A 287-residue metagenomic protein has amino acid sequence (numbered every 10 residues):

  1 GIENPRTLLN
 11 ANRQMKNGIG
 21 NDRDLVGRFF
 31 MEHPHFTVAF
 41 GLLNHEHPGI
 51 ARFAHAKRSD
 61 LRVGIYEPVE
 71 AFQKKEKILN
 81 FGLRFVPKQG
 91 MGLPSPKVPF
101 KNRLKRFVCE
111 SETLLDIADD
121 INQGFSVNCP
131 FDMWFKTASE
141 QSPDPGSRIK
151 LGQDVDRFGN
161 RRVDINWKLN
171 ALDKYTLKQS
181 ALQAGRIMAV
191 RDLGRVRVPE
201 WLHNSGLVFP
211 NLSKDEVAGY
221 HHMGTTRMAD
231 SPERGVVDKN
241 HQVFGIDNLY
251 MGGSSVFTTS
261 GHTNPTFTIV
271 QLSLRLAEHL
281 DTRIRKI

Functional and structural regions predicted by a protein language model:
G1, G20, N170-A181, T266 (+1 more regions): Generic detection of long, well-ordered alpha-helical segments
G1-A54, G253, L272, E278-I287: Glycine-rich loop(s) and the adjacent beta-strand/alpha-helix scaffold that form part
I2, T225, G253-S254, H262: Gly/Ser/Thr-rich helix-start
N4-P5, D22, R195-V196, V243 (+1 more regions): Catalytic cofactor-binding cores of redox enzymes
F40-G49, A56-N248, F257, L276-I287: FAD-dependent oxidoreductase catalytic-site/capping-region signature
T259-L280: A conserved FAD-binding loop/helix module that cradles the flavin
